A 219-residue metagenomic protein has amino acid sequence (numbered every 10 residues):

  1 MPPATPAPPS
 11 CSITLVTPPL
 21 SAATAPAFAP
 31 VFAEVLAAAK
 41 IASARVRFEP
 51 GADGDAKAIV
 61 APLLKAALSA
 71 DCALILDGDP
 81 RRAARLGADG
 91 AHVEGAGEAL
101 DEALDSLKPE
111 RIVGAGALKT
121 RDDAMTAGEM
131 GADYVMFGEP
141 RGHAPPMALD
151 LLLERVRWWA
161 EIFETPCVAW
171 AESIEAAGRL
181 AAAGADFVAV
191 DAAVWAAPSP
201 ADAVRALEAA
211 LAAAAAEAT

Functional and structural regions predicted by a protein language model:
M1-H92, G97, S106-D133, W158 (+3 more regions): Conserved N-terminal beta1-alpha1 strand-loop-helix module at the mouth
E98-D101, E139-I162: Flexible, gly/pro- and Lys/Arg-enriched active-site loops
G131, A183-A185: As written
P140, V194-W195: Hydrophobic pocket-lining residues within nucleotide cofactor-binding pockets
